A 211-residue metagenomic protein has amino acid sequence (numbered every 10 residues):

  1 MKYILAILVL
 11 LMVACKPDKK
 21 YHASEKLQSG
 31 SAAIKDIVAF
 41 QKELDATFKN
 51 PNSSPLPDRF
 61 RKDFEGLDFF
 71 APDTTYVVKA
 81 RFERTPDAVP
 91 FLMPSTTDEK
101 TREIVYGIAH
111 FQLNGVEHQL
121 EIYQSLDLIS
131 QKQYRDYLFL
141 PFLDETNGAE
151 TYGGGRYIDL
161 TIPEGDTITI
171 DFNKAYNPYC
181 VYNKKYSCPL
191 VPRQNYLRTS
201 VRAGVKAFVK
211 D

Functional and structural regions predicted by a protein language model:
M1-I4: Positively charged n-region of N-terminal signal peptides that target proteins for export
L11-A14: C-terminal motif of bacterial Sec signal peptides marking the signal peptidase cleavage site
K16-K19: Bacterial signal peptide processing site
A32-F69: Post-signal-peptide N-terminal segment of Sec-exported extracytoplasmic proteins
P86-G153: Mid-length scaffold segments of soluble, non-membrane domains
I158-L160, Y176: Mid-to-C-terminal functional-domain signal that highlights helix-capping/loop sites within ligand-binding modules
Y186-D211: C-terminal partner/receptor-binding element of secreted or periplasmic proteins
